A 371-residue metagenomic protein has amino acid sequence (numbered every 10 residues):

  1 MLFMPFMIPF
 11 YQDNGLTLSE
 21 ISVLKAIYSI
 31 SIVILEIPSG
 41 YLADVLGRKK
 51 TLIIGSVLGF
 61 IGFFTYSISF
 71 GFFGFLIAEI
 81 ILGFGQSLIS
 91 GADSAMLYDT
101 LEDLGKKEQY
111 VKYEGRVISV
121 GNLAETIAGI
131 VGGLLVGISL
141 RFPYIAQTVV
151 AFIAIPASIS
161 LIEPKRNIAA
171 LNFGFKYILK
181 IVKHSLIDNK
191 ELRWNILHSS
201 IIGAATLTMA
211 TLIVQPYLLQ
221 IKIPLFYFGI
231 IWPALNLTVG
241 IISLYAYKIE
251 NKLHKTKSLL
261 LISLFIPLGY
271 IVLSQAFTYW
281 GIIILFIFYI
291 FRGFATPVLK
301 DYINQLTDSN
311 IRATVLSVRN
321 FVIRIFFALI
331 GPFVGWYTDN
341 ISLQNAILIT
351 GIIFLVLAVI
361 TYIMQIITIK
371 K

Functional and structural regions predicted by a protein language model:
M1-I34, K190-P233: Helix-loop boundary and gating motifs at the non-cytosolic
V33-F70: Conserved MFS/SLC helix-loop-helix module at the cytosolic interface between two early adjacent transmembrane helices
I34-G47, V136, I241-K255, T338-D339: Helix-to-loop junctions at the C-terminal end of transmembrane segments in multipass secondary transporters
V57-F70, F75, L264-F277: C-terminal ends and interior cores of transmembrane alpha-helices in multi-pass membrane transporters/permeases
I80-N122: Cytoplasmic helix-loop-helix junction between adjacent transmembrane helices in 12-TM secondary transporters
L140-P143, Q147-G174, I363-K371: Helix-loop junctions on the cytosolic side of multi-pass membrane transporters, especially the intracellular loop
I162-H198: Juxtamembrane intracellular "pre-TM" segments in multi-pass secondary transporters
T256-L299: C-terminal transmembrane helical hairpin of 12-TM major facilitator-type secondary transporters
